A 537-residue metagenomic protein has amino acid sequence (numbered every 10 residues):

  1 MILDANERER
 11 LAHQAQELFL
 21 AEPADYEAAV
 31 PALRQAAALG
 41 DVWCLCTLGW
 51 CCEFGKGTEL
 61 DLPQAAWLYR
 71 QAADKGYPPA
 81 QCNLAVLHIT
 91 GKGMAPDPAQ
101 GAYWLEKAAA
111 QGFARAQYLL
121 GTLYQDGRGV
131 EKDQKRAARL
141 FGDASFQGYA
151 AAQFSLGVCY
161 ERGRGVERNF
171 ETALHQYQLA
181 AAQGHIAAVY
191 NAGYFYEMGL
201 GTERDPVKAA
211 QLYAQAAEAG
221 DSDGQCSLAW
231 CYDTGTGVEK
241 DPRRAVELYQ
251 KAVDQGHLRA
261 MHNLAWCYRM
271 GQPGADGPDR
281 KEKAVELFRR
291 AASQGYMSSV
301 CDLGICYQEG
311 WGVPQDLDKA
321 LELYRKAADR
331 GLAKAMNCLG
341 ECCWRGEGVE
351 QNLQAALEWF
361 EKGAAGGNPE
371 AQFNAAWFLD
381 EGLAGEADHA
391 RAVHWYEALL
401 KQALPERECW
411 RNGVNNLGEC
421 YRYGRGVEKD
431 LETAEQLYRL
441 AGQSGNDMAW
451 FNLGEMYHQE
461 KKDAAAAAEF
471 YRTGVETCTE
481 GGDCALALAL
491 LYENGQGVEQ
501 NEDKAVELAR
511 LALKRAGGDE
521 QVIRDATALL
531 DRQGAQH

Functional and structural regions predicted by a protein language model:
I2-L3, L513-H537: Terminal, low-structured helical/coil segments at or just beyond the last alpha-helical repeat
N6, L39-D41, F54-K56, K75-Y77 (+30 more regions): Short helix-capping/linker turns of helical repeat alpha-solenoids
E7-Q35, L39, W50-E53, V158: Alpha-helical segment of the N-proximal tetratricopeptide repeat
Q14-L20, T47-F54, N83-T90, L119-D126 (+17 more regions): Hydrophobic face of amphipathic alpha-helices that form TPR/SEL1-like repeat modules and related alpha-solenoid
Q35-A36, Q71-A72, K107-A108, D143-A144 (+10 more regions): Canonical positions in the second alpha-helix
Y471-G474, E499-G517: TPR/TPR-like (Sel1-like) alpha-helical repeat modules
